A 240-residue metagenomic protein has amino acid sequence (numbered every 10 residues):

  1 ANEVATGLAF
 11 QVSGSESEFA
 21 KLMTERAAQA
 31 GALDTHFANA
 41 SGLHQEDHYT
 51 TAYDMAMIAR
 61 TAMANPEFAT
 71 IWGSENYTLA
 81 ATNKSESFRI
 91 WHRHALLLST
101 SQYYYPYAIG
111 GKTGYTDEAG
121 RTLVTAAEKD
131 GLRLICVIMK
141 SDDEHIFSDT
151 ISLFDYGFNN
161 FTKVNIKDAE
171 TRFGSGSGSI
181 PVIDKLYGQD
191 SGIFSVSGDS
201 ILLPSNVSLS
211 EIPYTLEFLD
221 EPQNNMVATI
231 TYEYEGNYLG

Functional and structural regions predicted by a protein language model:
A1-T6: Acidic/histidine-rich, surface-exposed loop or edge segments in extracytoplasmic proteins
A9-E67: Mid-domain, small-residue-enriched loop/turn segments at the edges of structured enzyme/sensor domains
A32-L33, D47-Y49, Y53-G240: Domain-terminus/edge residues, biased toward the C-terminal soluble/receptor-binding domains of extracytoplasmic
